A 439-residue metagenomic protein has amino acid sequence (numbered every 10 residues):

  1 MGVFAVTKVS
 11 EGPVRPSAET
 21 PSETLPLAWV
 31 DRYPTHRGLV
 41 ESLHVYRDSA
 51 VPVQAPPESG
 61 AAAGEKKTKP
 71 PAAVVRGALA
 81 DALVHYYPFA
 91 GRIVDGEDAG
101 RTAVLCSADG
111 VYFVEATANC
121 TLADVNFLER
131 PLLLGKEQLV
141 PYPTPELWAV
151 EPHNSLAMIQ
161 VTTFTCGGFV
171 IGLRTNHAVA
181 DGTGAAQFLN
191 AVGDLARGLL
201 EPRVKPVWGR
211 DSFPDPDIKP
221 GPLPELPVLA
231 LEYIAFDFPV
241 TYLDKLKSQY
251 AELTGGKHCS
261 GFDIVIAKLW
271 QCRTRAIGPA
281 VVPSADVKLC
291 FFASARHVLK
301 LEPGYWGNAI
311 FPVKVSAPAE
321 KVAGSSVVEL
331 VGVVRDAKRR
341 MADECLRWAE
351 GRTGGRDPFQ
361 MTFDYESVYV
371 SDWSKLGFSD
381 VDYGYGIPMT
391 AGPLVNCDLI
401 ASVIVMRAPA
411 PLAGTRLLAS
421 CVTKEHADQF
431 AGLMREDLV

Functional and structural regions predicted by a protein language model:
G2, P13-T24, H36-S367, S371-K375: Soluble acyl-CoA-dependent acyltransferase catalytic core bearing the H(X)4D motif
V6-V9: A eukaryotic "domain-start" boundary segment
S17-D31, G384-A391: Short, polar loop/linker segments at the starts of domains and inter-domain junctions
W29, Y33, L156-T162, L399-P409: Short, surface-exposed beta-strand/loop micro-motifs that present aromatic residues
F363-V439: Low-complexity, glycine/alanine/valine/leucine- and proline-rich hydrophobic stretches
